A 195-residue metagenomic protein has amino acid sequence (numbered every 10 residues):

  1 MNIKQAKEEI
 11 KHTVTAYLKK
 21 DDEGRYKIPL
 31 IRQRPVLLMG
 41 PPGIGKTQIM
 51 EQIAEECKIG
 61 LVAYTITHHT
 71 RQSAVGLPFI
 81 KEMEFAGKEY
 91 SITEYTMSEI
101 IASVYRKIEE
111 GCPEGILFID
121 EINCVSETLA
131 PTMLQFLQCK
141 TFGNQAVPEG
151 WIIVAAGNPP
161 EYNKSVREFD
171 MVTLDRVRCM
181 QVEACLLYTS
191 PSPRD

Functional and structural regions predicted by a protein language model:
N2-R34: Pre-Walker A (pre-P-loop) alpha-helix and adjacent loop at the N terminus of AAA/AAA+ ATPase modules, a conserved
R32-H68: Walker A/P-loop
I59-M83: AAA+/P-loop NTPase substrate/partner-engagement loops
E84-I116: Conserved alpha-helical scaffold flanking the Walker A/P-loop in AAA+ ATPase domains
Y95-T96, Y105-K107, C112, G143-N158 (+1 more regions): AAA+/SF3 P-loop NTPase mechanochemical coupling elements
T128-A146: Conserved catalytic/switch belt of AAA+ P-loop NTPases
R167-A184: A short helix-turn-beta junction within AAA+ P-loop NTPase domains corresponding to the substrate/partner-engaging
Y188-D195: Conserved small/polar residues in nucleotide/adenosyl-binding loops
